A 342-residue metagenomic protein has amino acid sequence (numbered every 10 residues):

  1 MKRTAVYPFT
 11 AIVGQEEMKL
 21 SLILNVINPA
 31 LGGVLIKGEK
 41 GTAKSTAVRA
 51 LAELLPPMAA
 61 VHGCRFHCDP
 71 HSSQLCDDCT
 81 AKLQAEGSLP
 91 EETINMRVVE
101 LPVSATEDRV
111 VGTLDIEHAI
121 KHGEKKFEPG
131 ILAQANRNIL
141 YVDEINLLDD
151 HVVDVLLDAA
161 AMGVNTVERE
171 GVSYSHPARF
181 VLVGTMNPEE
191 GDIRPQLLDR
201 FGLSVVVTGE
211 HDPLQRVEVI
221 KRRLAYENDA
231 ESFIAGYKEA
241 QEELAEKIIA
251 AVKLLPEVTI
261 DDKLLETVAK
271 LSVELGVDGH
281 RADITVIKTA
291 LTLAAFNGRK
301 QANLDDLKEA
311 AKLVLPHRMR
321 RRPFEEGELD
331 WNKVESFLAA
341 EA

Functional and structural regions predicted by a protein language model:
M1-H211, R216: Conserved ASCE/P-loop NTPase catalytic core
I12-E16, G41, E100, Y237-E242 (+4 more regions): Conserved phosphate/pyrophosphate-binding and hydrolysis machinery centered on Walker-type P-loop NTPases, extending
L20, D154, P195, D199 (+3 more regions): Non-catalytic, well-ordered alpha-helical scaffold segments
N25-V26, V286-L293: Buried hydrophobic packing segments
L31, N165, A225, F296 (+1 more regions): Conserved hydrophobic residue
A43, T267-R281, T292-A342: C-terminal engagement/docking regions of AAA+ P-loop ATPases
L54, M58, R223-E227, V314-H317: Phosphate/oxyanion-binding loops and surfaces in catalytic or ligand/nucleic-acid-binding neighborhoods
S175-R179, I193-L275: Phosphate-sensing "switch" segment of ASCE/P-loop ATPases
